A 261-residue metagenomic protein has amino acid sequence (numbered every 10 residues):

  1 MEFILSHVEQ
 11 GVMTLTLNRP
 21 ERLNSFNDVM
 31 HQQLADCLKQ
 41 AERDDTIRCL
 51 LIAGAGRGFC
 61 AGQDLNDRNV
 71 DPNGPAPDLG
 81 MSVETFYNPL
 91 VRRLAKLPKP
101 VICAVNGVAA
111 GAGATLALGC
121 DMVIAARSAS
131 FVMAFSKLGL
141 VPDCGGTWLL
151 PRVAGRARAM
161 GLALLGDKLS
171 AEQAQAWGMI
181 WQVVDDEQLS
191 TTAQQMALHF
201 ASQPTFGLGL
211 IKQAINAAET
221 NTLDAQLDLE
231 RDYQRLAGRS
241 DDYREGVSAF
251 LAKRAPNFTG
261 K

Functional and structural regions predicted by a protein language model:
M1-A55, R92: Conserved CoA-thioester-binding segment of acyl-CoA-metabolizing enzymes
M1-E2, S248-K261: Terminal low-complexity tails and localization/encapsulation signals of metabolic enzymes
E21, V29-M30, D64-N69, L116-G119 (+2 more regions): Short, glycine/charged-enriched secondary-structure capping and boundary segments
R48, T205-K212, P256-K261: C-terminal capping/lid region of NAD(P)-dependent oxidoreductase domains
G54-R93, A109, T222: Glycine- (often His-adjacent) and acidic-residue-rich active-site loop that binds/positions the CoA thioester
R92-L208, R231, R235-S240, E245-S248 (+1 more regions): Crotonase-fold acyl-CoA enzyme core
K212-N221: Short, charged, surface-exposed hinge/linker loops at domain edges that act as mobile lids or interdomain connectors
